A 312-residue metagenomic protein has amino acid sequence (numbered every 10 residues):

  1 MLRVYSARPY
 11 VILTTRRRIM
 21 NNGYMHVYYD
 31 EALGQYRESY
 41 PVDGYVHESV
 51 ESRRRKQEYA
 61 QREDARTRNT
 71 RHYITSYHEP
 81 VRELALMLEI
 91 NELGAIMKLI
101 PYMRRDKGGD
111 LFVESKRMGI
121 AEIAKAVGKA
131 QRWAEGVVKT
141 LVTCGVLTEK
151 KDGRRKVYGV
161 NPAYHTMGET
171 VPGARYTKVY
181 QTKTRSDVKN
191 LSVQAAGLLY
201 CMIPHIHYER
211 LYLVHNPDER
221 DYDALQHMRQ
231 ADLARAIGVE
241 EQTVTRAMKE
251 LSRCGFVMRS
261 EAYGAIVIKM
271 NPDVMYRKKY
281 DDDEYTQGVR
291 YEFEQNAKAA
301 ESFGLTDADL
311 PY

Functional and structural regions predicted by a protein language model:
L2-R16, M20-Y24, R105-K156, L211-M270: Winged helix-turn-helix DNA-binding recognition segment
L2-Y5, Y10-V113, R155, P162-A224: Short recognition helix of helix-turn-helix/winged-helix DNA-binding domains
G119, D152-P172, A262-E284: Short, cationic-aromatic polyanion-contact patches
L147, H165, Y176-K178, E209 (+6 more regions): Generic alpha-helical propensity signal that fires on short helical segments and nearby coil/disordered stretches
H165-N190, M275-D307: Short, amphipathic alpha-helical interaction segments positioned at domain boundaries
